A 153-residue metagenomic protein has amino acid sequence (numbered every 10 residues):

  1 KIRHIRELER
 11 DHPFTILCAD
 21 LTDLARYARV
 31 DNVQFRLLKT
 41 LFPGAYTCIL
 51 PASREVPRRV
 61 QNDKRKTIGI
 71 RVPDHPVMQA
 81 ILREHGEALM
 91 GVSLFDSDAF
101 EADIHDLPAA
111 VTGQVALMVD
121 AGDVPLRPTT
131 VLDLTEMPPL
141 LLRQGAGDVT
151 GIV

Functional and structural regions predicted by a protein language model:
K1-V153: Active-site-adjacent structural elements in enzyme catalytic cores
